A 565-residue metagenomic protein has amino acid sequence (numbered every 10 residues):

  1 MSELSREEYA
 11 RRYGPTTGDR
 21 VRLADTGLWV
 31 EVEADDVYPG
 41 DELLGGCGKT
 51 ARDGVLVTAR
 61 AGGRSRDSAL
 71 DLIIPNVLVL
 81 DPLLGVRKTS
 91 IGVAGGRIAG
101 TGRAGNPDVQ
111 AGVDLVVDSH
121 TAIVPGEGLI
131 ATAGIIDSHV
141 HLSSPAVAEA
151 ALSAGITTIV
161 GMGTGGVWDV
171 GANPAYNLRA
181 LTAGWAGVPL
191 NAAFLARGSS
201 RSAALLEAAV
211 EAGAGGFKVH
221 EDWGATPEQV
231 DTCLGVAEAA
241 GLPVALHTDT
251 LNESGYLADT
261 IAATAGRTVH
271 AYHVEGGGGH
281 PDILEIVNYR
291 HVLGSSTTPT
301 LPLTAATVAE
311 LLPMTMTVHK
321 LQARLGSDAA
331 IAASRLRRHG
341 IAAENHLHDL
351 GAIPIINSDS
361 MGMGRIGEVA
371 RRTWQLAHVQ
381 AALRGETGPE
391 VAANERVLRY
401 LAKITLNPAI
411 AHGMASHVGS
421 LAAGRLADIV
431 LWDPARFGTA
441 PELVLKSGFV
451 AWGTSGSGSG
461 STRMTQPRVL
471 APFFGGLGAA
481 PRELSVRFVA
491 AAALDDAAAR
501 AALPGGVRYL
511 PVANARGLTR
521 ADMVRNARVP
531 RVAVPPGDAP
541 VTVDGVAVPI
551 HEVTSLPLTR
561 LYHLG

Functional and structural regions predicted by a protein language model:
M1-G63, G102-R103, S119-T132, A148-Q229 (+4 more regions): Divalent-metal coordination cores built from histidine and acidic residues
M1-Q110, D114, L152, T157-T158 (+2 more regions): Active-site microenvironment of metallo-dependent hydrolases
G128, T132, V140, I404: Residues forming the flavin
A133-S144, V244-L251, V541: Histidine-centered catalytic micro-motifs
L142, T164-W168, G198, T250 (+1 more regions): Acidic, glycine-rich active-site loops and adjacent beta-strand->loop/helix elements that engage anionic groups
P174-L178, V230, S254-L257, A370 (+2 more regions): Amphipathic alpha-helical segments in well-structured domains
A209, A263-A265, V546: Terminal accessory regions of large proteins
V219-L401, I410-H412, A451-T454, G458: Active-site core of metal-dependent hydrolases
